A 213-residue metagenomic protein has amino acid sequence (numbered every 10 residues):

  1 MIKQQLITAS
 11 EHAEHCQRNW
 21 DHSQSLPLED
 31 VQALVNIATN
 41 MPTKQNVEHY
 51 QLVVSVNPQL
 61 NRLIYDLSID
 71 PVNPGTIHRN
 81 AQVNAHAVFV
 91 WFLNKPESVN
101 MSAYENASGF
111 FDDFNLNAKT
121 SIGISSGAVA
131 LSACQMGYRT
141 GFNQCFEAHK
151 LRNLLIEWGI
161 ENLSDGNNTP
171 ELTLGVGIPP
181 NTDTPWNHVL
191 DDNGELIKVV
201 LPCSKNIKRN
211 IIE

Functional and structural regions predicted by a protein language model:
M1-S98, I212-E213: N-terminal amphipathic, basic helical "cap/leader" segment at the start of enzyme domains
I2-R18, L163-E213: C-terminal helix-cap and adjacent tail motif
A38, F89, M101-L154: Small-aliphatic-rich amphipathic alpha-helix that forms the alpha element of a beta-alpha
V47-Y50, Q135-R139, E171: Short secondary-structure junction motifs
Y65-P71, E105-F110, E157-W158: Short, surface-exposed loop/helix-turn segments at secondary-structure junctions that function as lids/hinges flanking
V83-A87, Y138, G166-P170: Short coil/turn connectors at secondary-structure junctions
K95, F146-K150, G177-P180: Acidic, glycine-rich active-site loops and adjacent beta-strand->loop/helix elements that engage anionic groups
L155-D165: Short proline/glycine-enriched turn/loop segments at secondary-structure junctions
